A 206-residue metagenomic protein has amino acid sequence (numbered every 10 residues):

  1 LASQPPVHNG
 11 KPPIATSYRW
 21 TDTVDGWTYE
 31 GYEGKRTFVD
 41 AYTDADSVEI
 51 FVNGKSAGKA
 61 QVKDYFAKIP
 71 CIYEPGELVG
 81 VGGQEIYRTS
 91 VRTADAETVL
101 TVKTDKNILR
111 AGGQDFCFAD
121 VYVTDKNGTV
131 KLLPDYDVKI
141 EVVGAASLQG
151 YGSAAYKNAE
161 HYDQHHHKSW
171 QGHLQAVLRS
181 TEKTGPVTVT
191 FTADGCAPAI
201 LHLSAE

Functional and structural regions predicted by a protein language model:
L1-R110, K126-V130: Substrate-binding clefts and catalytic carboxylate motifs of secreted carbohydrate-active enzymes
R19-D22, A41-Y42, Q114-L132, V138 (+1 more regions): Beta-strand-rich structural segments
E49-F51, D137-E141, T190: Beta-strand signatures of extracellular beta-sandwich domains
G54-K63, G150-H166: Solvent-exposed serine/threonine-rich low-complexity stretches and specific carbohydrate-binding patches
K68-Y73, Y162-E182: Short, hydrophobic beta-strand segments
Y73-E77, Q114-F116, T184-P186: Extracellular Ig-like/FN3 beta-sandwich strand-entry sites
V81-G83, T192-C196: Beta-strand-rich extracellular modules
V99, E141-K157: Short aromatic-acidic-glycine turn motif
